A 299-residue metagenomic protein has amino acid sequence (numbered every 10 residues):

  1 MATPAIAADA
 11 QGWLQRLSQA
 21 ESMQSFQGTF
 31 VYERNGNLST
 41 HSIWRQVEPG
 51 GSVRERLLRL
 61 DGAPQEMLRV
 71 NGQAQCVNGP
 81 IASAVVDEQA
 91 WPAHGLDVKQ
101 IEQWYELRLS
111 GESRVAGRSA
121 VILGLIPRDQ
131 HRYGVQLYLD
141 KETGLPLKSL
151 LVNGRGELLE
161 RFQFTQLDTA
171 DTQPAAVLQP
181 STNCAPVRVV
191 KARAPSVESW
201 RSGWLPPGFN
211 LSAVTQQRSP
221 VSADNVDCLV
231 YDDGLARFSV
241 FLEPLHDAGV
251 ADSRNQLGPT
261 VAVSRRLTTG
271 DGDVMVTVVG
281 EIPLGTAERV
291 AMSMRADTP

Functional and structural regions predicted by a protein language model:
A2-V53, G62, Q100-E102, E112 (+1 more regions): N-terminal leader/targeting segments and the immediate start of mature chains
M23-T29, G50-R56, G117-G124, L145-K148 (+1 more regions): Short, hydrophobic/aromatic-rich segments at coil-to-beta transitions
N35, S39-H94, K148-A170: An acidic-aromatic
S42-V47, G111, V135-L139, F162-T165 (+1 more regions): Hydrophobic/aromatic beta-strand elements that line small-molecule binding cavities or substrate pockets in beta-rich
P49, L68, Q136-K148, H246-G249: A short, surface-exposed beta-strand/turn
Q89-V135: Intrinsically disordered, low-complexity linker/loop segments enriched in Gly/Pro and charged/polar residues
A116-T182, N255-L257: Gly/Pro-enriched, hydrophobic low-complexity segments that function as extracytoplasmic propeptides/linkers
N183-D271, I282-G285, R289: Short, solvent-exposed recognition patches
